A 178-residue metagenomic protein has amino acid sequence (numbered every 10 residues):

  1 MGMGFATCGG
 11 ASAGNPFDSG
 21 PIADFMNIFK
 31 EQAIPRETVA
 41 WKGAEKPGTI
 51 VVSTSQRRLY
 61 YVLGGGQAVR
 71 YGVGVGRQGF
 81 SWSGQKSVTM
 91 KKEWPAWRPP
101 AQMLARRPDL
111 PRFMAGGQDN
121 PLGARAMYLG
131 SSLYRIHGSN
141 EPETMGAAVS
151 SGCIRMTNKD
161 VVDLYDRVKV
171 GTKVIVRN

Functional and structural regions predicted by a protein language model:
M1, N15-E31: Short N-terminal segments immediately surrounding and downstream of signal-peptide cleavage
M1-A13: Sec/Tat signal peptide C-region and signal peptidase I cleavage site
D24-S139: Gly/Pro-biased beta-strand-loop elements
A33-P35, E143-G152: Short, basic/aromatic beta-hairpin or loop at an interaction surface
Y71, G138, M145-A147, Y165-D166: Short histidine-centered beta-strand/loop micro-motifs that create catalytic or ligand/metal-coordination sites
S81-S83, S151, K169-G171: Short edge beta-strand segments in beta-sheet-rich domains
F113, I154, K159-N178: N-terminal targeting pre-sequences for secretion and organelle import
